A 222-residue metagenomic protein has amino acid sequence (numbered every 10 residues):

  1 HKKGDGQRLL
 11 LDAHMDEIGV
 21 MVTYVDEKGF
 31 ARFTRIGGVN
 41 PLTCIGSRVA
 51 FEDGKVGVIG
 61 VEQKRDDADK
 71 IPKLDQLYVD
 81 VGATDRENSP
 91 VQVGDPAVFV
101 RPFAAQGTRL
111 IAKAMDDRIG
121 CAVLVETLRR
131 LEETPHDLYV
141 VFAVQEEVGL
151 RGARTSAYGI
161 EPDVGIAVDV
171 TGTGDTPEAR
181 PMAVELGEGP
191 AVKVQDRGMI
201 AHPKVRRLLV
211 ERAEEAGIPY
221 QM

Functional and structural regions predicted by a protein language model:
H1-M222: N-terminal hydrophobic/helix-forming segments and targeting peptides
